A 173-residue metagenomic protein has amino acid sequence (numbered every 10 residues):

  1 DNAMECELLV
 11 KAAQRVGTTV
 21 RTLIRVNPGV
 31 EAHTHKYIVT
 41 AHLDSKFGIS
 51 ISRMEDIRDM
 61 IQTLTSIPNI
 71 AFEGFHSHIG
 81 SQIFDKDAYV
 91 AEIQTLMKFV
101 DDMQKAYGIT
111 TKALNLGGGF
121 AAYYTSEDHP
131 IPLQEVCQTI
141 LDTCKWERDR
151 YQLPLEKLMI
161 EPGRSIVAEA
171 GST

Functional and structural regions predicted by a protein language model:
N2-E5, V26-V30, I51-R53, I79-S81 (+2 more regions): Active-site-proximal loop/turn and secondary-structure-junction residues that shape catalytic pockets, frequently
A3-K11, M54-Q62, V90-D101, Q134 (+1 more regions): Amphipathic, non-transmembrane alpha-helical secondary structure
E5-A71: Conserved anion-binding
L9, I24, F75, L116 (+1 more regions): Conserved, mostly hydrophobic/aromatic
T18-T22, P68-E73, Y107-K112, L153-E156: Short, well-ordered coil/turn segments that N-cap beta-strands
A71-F84: Conserved strand-turn element in the central/C-terminal portion of the radical SAM core barrel that lines
S81-T173: C-terminal active-site-proximal or functional interface alpha/beta core segments in diverse enzymes
